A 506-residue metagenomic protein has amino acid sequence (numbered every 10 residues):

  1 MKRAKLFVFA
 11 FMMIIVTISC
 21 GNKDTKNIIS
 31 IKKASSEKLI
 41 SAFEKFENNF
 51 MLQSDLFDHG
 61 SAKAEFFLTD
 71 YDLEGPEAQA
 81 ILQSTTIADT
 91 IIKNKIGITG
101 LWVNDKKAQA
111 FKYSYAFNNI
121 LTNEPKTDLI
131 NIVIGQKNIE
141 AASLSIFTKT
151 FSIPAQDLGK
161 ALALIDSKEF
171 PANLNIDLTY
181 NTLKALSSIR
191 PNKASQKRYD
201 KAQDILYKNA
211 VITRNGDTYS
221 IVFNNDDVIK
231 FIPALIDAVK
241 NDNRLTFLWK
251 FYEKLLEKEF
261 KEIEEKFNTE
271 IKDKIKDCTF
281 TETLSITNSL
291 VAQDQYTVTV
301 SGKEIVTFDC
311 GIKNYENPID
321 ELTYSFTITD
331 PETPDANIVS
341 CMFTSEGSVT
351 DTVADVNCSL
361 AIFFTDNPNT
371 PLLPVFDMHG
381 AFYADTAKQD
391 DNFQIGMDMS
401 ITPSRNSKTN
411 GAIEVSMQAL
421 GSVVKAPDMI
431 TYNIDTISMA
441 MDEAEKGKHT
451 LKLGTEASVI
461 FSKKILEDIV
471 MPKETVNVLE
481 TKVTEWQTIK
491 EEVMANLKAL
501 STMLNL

Functional and structural regions predicted by a protein language model:
M1-V8: Bacterial N-terminal signal peptides that target proteins for export
V16-S19: C-terminal motif of bacterial Sec signal peptides marking the signal peptidase cleavage site
G21-L506: Subset-of-secretome marker
